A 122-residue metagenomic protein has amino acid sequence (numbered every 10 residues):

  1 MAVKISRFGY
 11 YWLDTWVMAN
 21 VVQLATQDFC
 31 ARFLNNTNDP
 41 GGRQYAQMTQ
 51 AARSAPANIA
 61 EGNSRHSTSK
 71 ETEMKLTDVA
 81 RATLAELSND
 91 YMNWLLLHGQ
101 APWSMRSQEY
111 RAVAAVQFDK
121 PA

Functional and structural regions predicted by a protein language model:
M1-A122: Amphipathic alpha-helical assembly/interaction segments
